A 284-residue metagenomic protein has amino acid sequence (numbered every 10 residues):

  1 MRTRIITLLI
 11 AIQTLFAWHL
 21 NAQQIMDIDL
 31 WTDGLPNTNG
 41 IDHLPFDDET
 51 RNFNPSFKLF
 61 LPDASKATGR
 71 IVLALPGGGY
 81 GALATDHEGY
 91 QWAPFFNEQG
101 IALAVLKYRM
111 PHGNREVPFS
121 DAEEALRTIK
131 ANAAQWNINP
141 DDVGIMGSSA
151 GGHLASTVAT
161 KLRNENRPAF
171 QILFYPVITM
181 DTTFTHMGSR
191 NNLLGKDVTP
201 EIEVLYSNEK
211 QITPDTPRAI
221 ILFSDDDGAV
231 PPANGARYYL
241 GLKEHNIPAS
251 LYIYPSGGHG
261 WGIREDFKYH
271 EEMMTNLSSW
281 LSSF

Functional and structural regions predicted by a protein language model:
M1-M26: Bacterial Sec-dependent N-terminal signal peptides
Q23-K66: N-terminal cap/lid segment of alpha/beta-hydrolase-fold proteins
T68-G77: Short beta-strand element of the alpha/beta-hydrolase
A84-A93, A104-P140, R264-E272: Catalytic nucleophile-loop/oxyanion-hole region of alpha/beta-hydrolase and closely related hydrolase-like folds
E124-S189, E203: Primarily recognizes the serine-hydrolase "nucleophile elbow" in alpha/beta-hydrolase and SGNH/GDSL folds
D215, I220-F223, D227: Short beta-strand/loop motif that positions the catalytic acidic residue of the alpha/beta-hydrolase fold
G228-N234: Conserved alpha/beta-hydrolase "acid-adjacent" motif
A236-F284: C-terminal catalytic histidine-bearing segment of alpha/beta-hydrolase fold enzymes
